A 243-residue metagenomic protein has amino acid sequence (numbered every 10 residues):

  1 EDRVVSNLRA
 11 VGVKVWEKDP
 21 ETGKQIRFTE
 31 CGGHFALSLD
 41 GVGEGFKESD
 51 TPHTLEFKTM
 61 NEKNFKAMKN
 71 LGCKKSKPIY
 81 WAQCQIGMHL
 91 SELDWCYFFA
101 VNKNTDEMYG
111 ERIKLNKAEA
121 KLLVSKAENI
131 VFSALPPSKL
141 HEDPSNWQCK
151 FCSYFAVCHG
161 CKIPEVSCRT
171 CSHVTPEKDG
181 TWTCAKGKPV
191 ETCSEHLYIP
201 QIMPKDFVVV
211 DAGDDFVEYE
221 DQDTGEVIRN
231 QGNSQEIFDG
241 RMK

Functional and structural regions predicted by a protein language model:
E1-T54, N61-K63, M68-L71, S194-L197 (+2 more regions): Metal-dependent nuclease catalytic cores that hydrolyze phosphodiester bonds in DNA/RNA, characterized by
K18, F57, F99-V101: Generic beta-sheet signal
T59-E62, K103: Short, solvent-exposed aromatic-acidic interface loops
A67-W81, I86-G187, T192-K243: Metal-dependent nuclease catalytic regions and adjoining charged, substrate-binding loops involved in nucleic-acid end
